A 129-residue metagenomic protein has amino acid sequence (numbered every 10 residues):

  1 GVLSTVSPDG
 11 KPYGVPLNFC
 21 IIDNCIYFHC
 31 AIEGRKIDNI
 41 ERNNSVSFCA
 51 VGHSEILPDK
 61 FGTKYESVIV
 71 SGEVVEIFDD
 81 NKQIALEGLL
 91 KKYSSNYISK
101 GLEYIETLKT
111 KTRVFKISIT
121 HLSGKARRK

Functional and structural regions predicted by a protein language model:
G1, V15, I22-N24, R42-V46 (+2 more regions): A generic structural signal for short beta-strands and their flanking turns/coil linkers
G1-I32, F48-C49: Short beta-strand segments
P8, F28-A31, D38-N43, K109-T112 (+2 more regions): Conserved functional hotspots at enzyme active or ligand-binding sites that engage polyanionic ligands
I22-N24, R35, H53, I77: Short coil/turn motifs at secondary-structure junctions
R35-Y65: Helix-adjacent hinge/juxtasegments
H53-K129: Charged, gly/pro-rich active-site loop segments
